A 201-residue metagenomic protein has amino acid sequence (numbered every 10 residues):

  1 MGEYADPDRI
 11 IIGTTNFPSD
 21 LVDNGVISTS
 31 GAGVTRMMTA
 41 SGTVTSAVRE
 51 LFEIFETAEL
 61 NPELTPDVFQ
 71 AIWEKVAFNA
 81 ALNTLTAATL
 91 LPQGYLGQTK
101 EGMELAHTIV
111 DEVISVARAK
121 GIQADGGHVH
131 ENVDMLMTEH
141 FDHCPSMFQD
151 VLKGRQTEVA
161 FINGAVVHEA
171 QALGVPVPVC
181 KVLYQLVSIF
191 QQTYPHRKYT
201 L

Functional and structural regions predicted by a protein language model:
M1-A71, K75: Rossmann-fold dinucleotide-binding core
M1-D8, E53-D67, A81-L85, V110-G121 (+2 more regions): Short charge-dense sequence patches
V26-R36, A87-L96, H143-K153: Helix-loop-beta segment of a Rossmann-like dinucleotide-binding subdomain
M38, G42, L96, K100 (+2 more regions): Charge-dense, low-complexity intrinsically disordered segments
S46, H107-L201: NAD(P)-dependent Rossmann-like dehydrogenase/reductase catalytic/cofactor-binding core
E63, L96, L173: Inter-helical turn/loop segments and adjacent helix faces that build the functional surface of alpha-helical bundle
F69-G97, E101-I114, F141-D142: Active-site-proximal catalytic alpha-helix in oxidoreductases
